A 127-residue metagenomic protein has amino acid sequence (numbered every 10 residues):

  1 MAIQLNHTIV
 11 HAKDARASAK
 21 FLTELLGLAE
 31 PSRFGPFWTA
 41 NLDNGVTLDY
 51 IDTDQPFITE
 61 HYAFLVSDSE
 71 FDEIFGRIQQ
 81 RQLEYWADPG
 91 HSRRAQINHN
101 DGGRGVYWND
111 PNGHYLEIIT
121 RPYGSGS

Functional and structural regions predicted by a protein language model:
M1-R16, H61-Y62, P122-S127: N-terminal beta-strand motif that seeds the catalytic metal site of vicinal oxygen chelate
A2, I9-L48, D52-Q55: Core segments of cupin and vicinal oxygen chelate
A2-Q4, Q55-T59, H99-N100: Short glycine-enriched loop/turn motifs at secondary-structure junctions
H7-I9, T39, T47, H61-A63 (+1 more regions): Short aromatic/hydrophobic contact patches that present stacked aromatics for nucleic-acid/ligand binding
S18, L22, Y62, I78: Hydrophobic pocket/interface hotspot
G35-P36, H91, G126: Residue-level "edge-of-site" marker
N41, I51, N109, I119-T120: Residue-level detector of conserved, well-ordered beta-strand and adjacent loop positions that form binding/recognition
A63-Y115, P122-Y123: Vicinal oxygen chelate
